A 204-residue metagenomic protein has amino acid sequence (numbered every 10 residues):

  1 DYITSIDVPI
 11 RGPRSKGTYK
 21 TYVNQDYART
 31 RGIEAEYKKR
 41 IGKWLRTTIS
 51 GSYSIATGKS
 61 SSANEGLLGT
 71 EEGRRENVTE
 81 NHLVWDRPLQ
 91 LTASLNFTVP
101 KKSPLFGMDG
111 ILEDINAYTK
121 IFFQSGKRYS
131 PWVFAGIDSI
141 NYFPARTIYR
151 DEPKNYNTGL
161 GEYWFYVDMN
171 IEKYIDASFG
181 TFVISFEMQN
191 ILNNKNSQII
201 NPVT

Functional and structural regions predicted by a protein language model:
D1-Y2, T47, I55, D109-I148 (+2 more regions): C-terminal beta-signal and adjacent terminal beta-strands/loops of Gram-negative outer-membrane beta-barrel proteins
Y2, R11-S125: Gram-negative outer-membrane beta-barrel transporters
I6-T21, G69-E71, G136-E152, T204: Surface-exposed loop/turn segments flanking beta-strands in extracellular/periplasmic regions
V8, K59, A93, N194-N201: Active-site-proximal flexible loops/turns
Y156: PAPS-dependent sulfotransferase catalytic core
